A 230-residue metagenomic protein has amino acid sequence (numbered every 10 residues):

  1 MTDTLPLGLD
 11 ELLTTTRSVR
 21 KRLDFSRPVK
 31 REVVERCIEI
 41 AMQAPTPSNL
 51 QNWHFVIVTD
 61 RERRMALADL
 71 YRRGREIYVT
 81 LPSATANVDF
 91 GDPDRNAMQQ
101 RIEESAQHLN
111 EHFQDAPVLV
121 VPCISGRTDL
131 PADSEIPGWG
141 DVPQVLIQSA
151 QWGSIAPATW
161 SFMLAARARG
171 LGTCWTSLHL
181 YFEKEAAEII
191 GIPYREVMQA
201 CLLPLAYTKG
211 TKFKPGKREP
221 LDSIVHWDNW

Functional and structural regions predicted by a protein language model:
M1-V118, W227-W230: N-terminal amphipathic, basic helical "cap/leader" segment at the start of enzyme domains
E39-M42, V120-P122, G126, E135-E188: Small-aliphatic-rich amphipathic alpha-helix that forms the alpha element of a beta-alpha
A66-L67, T128-A132, K212: Short acidic/glycine-rich loop or secondary-structure boundary segments that cap or lie
L70-R72, A132-W139: Short, flexible, mixed-charge acidic loops at enzyme active sites
E76-F90, I190-K214: A glycine-rich helix N-cap at a beta->alpha junction
D115-V118, L171, R195-Q199: Short coil/turn connectors at secondary-structure junctions
L205-W230: C-terminal domain-closing interface element
